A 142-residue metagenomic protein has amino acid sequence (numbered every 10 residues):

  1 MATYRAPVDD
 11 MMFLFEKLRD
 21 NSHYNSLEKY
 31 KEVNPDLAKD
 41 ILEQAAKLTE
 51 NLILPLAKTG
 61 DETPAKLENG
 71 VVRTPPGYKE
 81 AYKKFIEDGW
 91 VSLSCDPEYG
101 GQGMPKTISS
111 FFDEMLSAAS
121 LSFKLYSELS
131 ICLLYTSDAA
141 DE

Functional and structural regions predicted by a protein language model:
M1-L125: Amphipathic, small/basic residue-rich leader segments at the start of a protein or domain
S109-S110, E128-L134: Short, conserved phosphate-binding/catalytic loop or strand-edge motifs used in phosphoryl-/nucleotidyl-transfer
Y135-A140: Conserved small/polar residues in nucleotide/adenosyl-binding loops
